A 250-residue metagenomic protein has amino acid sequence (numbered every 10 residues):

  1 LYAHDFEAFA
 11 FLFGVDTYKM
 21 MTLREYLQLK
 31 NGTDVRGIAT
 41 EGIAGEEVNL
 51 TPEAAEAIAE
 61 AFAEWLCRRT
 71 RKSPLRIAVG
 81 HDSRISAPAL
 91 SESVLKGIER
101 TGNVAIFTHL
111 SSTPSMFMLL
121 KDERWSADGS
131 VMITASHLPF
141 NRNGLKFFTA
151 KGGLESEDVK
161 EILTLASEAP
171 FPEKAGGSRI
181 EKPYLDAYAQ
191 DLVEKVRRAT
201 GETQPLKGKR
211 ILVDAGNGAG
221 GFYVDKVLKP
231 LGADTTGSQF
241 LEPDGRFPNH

Functional and structural regions predicted by a protein language model:
A3-D5, A10: Short hydrophobic alpha-helical segments enriched in small aliphatic residues
A10-M20: Short, Lys/Arg-enriched N-terminal segments with co-localized hydrophobic residues within the first ~10-30 amino acids
Y18-V94, T101, S178-K207: An N-terminal, well-structured beta->alpha segment
T33, H81, I133, V213-G216: Active-site flanking residues adjacent to catalytic metal/cofactor-binding acidic residues
R36, R84, S136-L138, G152 (+1 more regions): Short, glycine-/Ser/Thr-/acidic-enriched flexible segments
T51-A55, H109, E155, V159: Short, charged, low-complexity patches
E64-R68, R76-R142, V227-H250: N-terminal small/polar loop signature for handling phosphorylated ligands or for N-terminal nucleophile
N141-H250: Gly/Ser/Thr-enriched, mixed-charge loops and adjacent short helices that form phosphate/oxyanion-binding elements
